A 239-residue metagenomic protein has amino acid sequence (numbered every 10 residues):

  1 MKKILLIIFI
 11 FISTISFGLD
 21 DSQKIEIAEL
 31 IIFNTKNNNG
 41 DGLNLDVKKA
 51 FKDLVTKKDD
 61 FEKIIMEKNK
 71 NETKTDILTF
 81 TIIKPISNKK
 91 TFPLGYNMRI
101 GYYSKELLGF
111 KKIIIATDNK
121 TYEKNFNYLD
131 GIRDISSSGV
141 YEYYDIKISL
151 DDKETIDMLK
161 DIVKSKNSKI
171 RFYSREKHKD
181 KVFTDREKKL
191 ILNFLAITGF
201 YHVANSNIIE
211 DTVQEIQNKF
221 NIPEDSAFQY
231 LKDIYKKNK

Functional and structural regions predicted by a protein language model:
I4-T14: Sec-dependent N-terminal signal peptides
L19-K239: A generic "folded-domain core" signal
